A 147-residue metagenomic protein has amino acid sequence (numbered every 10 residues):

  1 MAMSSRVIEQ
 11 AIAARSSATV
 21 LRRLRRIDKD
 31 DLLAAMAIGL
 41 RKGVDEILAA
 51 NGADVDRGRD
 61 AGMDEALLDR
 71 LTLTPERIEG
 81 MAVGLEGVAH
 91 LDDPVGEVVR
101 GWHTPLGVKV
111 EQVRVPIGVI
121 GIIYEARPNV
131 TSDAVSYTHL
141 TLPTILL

Functional and structural regions predicted by a protein language model:
M1-V110, Y137: N-terminal Rossmann-like NAD(P)+-binding subdomain of aldehyde/semialdehyde dehydrogenases
L106-D133: Glycine-rich active-site/cofactor-binding loop and its immediate structural neighborhood
T138-T144: Conserved small/polar residues in nucleotide/adenosyl-binding loops
